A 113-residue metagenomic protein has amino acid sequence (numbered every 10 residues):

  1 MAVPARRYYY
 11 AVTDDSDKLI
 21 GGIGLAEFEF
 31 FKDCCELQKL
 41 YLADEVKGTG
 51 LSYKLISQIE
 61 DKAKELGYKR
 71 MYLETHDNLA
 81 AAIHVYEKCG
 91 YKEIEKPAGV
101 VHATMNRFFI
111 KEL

Functional and structural regions predicted by a protein language model:
M1-Q38, A43-E45, I56-Q58, K62 (+3 more regions): Acetyl-CoA-dependent GNAT
D17-K18, L40-S57, K64-L66, D77-H84 (+1 more regions): Conserved glycine-rich acetyl-CoA-binding loop
K32, L66, E74: Residue-level signal for short amphipathic helical patches enriched in basic/charged and nearby hydrophobic residues
K69-L113: C-terminal "cap" of GNAT-fold acetyltransferases
